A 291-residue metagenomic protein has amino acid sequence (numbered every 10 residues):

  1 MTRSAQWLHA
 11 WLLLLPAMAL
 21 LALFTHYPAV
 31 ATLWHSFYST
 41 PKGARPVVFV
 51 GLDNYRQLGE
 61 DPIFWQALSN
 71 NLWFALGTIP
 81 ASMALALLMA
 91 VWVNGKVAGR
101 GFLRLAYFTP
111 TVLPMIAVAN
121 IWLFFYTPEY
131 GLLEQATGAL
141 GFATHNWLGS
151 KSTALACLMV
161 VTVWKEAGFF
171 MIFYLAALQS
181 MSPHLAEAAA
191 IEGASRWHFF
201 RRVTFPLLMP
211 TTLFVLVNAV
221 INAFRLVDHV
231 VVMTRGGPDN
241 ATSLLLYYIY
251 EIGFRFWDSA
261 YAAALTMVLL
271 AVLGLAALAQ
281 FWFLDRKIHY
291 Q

Functional and structural regions predicted by a protein language model:
M1-A5: Short, Lys/Arg-rich, polar N-terminal cytosolic tail immediately upstream of the first transmembrane signal-anchor
Q6-Q291: A structural signal for multi-pass alpha-helical bundles of membrane permease subunits that mediate small-molecule
